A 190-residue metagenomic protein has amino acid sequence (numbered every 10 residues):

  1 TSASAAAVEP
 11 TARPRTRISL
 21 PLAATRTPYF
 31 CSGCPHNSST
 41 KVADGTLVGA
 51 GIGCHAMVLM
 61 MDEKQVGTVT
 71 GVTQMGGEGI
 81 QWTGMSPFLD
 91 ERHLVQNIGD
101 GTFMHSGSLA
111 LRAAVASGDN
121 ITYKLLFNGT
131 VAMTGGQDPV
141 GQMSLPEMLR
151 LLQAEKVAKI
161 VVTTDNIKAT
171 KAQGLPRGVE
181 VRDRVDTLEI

Functional and structural regions predicted by a protein language model:
T1, A24, Y29-H36, T68-M75 (+5 more regions): Hydrophobic alpha-helical scaffolding
T1-A3, D119, Q137, A158: An N-terminal assembly and electron-transfer interface module characteristic of large anaerobic redox and radical
T1-D44, L188-I190: Flexible inter-domain linker/hinge segments
S4-A6, M57, M133, A154 (+1 more regions): Intrinsic disorder/low-complexity segments
T11-R17, G53-A56, D165-T170: A glycine-rich phosphate-binding loop feature that marks nucleotide/adenosyl-phosphate handling sites
P28-F30, L47-G51, V162: Short hydrophobic beta-strand segments
T40, L47, I52-M133, G141-P146: Thiamine diphosphate
R92, N128-T130, Q137-E189: Conserved thiamine diphosphate
